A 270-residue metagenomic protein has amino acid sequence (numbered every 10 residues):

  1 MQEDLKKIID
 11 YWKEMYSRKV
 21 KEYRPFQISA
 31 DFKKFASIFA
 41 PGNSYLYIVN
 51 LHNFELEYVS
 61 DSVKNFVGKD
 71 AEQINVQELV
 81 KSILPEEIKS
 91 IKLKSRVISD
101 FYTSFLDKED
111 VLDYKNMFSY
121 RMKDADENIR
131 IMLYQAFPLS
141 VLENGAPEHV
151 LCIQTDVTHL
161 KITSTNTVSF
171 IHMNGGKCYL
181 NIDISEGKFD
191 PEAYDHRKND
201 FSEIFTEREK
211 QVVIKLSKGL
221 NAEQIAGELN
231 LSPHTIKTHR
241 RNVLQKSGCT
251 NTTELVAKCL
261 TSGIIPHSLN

Functional and structural regions predicted by a protein language model:
Y23-E78, N174-G187: PAS-family sensory domain signal
V49-S169: Sensory/regulatory domains in signal-transduction proteins
I162-C178, I182, A193-D195: Sensory-domain boundary/capping and coupling elements
I184-R208: Regulatory hinge/linker segments at domain boundaries that couple sensory/effector modules to output domains
R208-E209, A222: The N-cap/first-turn positions of alpha helices within or immediately adjacent to helix-turn-helix DNA-binding domains
E209-L216, L255: Short alpha-helical "packing" element that flanks the helix-turn-helix/winged-helix DNA-binding module
G219-E254: Recognition helix of helix-turn-helix DNA-binding domains
L244-N270: Basic, Lys/Arg-enriched C-terminal extension of HTH/homeodomain DNA-binding domains
